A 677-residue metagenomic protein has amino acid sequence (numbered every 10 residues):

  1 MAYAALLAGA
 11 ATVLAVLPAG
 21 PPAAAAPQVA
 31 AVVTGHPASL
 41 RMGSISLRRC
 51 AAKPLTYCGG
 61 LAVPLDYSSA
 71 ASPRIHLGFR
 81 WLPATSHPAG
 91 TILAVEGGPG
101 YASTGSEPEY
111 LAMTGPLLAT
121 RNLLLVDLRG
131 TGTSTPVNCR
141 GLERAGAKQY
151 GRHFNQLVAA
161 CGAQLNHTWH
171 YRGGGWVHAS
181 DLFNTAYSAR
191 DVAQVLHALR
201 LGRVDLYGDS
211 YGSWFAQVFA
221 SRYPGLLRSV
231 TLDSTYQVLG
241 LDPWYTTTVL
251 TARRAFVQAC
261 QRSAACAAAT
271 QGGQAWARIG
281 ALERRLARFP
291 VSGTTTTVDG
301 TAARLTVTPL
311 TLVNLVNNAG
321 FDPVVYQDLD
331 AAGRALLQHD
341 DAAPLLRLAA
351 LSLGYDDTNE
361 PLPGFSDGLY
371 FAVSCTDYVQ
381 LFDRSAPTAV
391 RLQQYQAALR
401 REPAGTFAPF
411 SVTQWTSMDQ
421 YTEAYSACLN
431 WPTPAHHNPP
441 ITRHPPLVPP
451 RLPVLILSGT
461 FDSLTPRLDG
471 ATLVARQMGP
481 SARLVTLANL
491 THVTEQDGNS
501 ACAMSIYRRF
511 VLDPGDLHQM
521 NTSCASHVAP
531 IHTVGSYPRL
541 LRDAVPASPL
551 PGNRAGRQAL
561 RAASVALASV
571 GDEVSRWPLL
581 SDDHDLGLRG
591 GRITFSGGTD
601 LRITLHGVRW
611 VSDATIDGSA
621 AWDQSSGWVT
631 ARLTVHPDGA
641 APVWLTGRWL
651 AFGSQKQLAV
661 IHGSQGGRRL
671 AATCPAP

Functional and structural regions predicted by a protein language model:
M1-P27, L61, V192: Secretory targeting and sorting signals
A5, P18, P290, G354 (+1 more regions): Short, flexible coil/linker elements and helix-boundary hinge sites characteristic of intrinsically disordered
V29-T311, Y378, F382-P677: Gly/Pro-rich cap/lid or specificity-loop segments adjacent to the active site
R262-V379: Alpha/beta-hydrolase-fold enzymes
